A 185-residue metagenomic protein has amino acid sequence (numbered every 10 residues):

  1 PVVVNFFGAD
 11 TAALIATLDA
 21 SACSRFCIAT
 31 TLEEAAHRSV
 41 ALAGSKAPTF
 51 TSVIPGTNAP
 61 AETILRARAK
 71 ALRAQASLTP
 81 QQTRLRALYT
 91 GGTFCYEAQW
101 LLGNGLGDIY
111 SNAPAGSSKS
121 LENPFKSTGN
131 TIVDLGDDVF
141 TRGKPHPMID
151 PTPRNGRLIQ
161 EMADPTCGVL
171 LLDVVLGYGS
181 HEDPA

Functional and structural regions predicted by a protein language model:
P1, N5-L172, G177, D183-A185: ATP-dependent carboxylate/acyl-activation modules
